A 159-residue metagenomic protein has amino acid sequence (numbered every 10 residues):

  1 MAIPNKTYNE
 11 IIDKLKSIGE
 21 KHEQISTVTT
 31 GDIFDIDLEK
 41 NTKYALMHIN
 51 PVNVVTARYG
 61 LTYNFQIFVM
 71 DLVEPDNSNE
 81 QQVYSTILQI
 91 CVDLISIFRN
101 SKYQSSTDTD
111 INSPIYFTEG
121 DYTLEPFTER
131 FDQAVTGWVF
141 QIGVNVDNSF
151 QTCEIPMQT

Functional and structural regions predicted by a protein language model:
M1-G60, S101-N112, E154-I155: Small/polar-rich, solvent-exposed N-terminal microdomains that initiate assembly or binding
A2-D13, R58-T62, V69-K102: Extracellular/virion structural assembly segments
S26, D37, Y44-L46, I67-D71 (+3 more regions): Residue-level signal for well-ordered alpha-helical segments
S26, K40-K43, L88-N145: Acidic-leaning, charged glycine-interspersed low-complexity segments
D35, Y63-F65, V83, W138 (+1 more regions): Generic preference for flexible, low-structure residues
Y59-E74, Q133-N148: Oligomerization/assembly interface segments of phage tail-like spikes and tubes
G143, D147-T159: Protruding loop/beta-arch "assembly-hinge" segments enriched in small, turn-prone residues
